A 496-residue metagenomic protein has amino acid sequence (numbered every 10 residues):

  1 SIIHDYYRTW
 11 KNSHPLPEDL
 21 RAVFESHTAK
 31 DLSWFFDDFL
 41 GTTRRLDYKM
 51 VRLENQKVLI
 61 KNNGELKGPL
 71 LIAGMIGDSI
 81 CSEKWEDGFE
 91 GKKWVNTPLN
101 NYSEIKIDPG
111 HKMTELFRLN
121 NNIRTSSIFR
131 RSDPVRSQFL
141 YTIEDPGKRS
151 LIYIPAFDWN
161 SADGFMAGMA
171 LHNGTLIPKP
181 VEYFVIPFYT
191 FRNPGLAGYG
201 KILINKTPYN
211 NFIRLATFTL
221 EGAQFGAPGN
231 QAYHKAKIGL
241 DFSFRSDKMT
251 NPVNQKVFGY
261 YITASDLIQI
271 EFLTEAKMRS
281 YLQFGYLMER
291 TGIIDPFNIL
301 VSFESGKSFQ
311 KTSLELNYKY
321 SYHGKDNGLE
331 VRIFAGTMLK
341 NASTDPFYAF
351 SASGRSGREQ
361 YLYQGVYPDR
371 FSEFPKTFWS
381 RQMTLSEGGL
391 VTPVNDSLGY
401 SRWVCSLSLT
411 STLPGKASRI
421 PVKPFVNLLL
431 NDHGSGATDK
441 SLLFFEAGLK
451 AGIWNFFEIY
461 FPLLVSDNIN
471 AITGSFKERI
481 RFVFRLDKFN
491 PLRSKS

Functional and structural regions predicted by a protein language model:
S1-V58: Amphipathic alpha-helical substructures
L32-F35, L46-P109: Beta-strand-rich binding/interaction modules
S79, E86-D87, N96-T97, D108-F212 (+7 more regions): Outer-membrane beta-barrel initiation region
S150-S161, A167-M169, N173-T175, K179-F191 (+9 more regions): Transmembrane beta-strand segments that form the barrel wall of outer-membrane beta-barrel proteins
F157, L215-P228, K235, G239-D241 (+3 more regions): C-terminal outer-membrane beta-barrel translocator/porin domains of Gram-negative envelope proteins and their
N173-T175, I204-K206, F242-S246, Y286-R290 (+7 more regions): Residue-level signature of outer-membrane beta-barrel architecture
P194-L196, A227-Y233, M249-N251, D266-I270 (+5 more regions): Outer-membrane beta-barrel proteins
F476-S496: Outer-membrane beta-barrel "beta-signal"
